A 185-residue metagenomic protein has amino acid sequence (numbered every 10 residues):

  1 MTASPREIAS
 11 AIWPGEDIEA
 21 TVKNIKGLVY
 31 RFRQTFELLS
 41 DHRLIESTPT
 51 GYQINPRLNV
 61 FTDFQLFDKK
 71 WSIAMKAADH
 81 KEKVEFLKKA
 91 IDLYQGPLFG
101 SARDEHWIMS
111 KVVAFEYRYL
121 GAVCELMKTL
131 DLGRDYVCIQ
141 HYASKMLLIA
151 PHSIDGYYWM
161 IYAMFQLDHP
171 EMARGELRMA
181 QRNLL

Functional and structural regions predicted by a protein language model:
M1-W159, F165-L185: Intrinsically disordered, low-complexity protein-interaction/activation regions
